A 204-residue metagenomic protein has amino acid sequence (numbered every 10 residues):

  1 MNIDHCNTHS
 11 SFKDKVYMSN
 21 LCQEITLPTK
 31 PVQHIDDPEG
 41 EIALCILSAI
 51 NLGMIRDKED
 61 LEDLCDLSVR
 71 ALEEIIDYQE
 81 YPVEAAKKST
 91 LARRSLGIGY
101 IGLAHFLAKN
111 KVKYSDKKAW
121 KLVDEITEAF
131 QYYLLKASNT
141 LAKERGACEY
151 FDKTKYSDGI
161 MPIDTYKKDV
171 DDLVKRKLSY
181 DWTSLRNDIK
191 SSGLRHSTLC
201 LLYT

Functional and structural regions predicted by a protein language model:
M1-T90, S95, Y100-N110: Function-dense linear segments that define catalytic or interfacial modules in macromolecule-processing proteins
C65-K87, L91, K113-L202: Internal maturation/activation junctions in enzymes
